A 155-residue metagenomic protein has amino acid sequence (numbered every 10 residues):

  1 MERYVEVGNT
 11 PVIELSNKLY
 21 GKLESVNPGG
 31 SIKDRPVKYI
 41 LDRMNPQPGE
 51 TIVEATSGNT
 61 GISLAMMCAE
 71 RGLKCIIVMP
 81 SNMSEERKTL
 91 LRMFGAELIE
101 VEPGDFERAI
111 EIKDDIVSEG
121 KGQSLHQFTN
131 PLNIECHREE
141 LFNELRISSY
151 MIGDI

Functional and structural regions predicted by a protein language model:
M1-I155: PLP-dependent amino-acid enzyme catalytic core
